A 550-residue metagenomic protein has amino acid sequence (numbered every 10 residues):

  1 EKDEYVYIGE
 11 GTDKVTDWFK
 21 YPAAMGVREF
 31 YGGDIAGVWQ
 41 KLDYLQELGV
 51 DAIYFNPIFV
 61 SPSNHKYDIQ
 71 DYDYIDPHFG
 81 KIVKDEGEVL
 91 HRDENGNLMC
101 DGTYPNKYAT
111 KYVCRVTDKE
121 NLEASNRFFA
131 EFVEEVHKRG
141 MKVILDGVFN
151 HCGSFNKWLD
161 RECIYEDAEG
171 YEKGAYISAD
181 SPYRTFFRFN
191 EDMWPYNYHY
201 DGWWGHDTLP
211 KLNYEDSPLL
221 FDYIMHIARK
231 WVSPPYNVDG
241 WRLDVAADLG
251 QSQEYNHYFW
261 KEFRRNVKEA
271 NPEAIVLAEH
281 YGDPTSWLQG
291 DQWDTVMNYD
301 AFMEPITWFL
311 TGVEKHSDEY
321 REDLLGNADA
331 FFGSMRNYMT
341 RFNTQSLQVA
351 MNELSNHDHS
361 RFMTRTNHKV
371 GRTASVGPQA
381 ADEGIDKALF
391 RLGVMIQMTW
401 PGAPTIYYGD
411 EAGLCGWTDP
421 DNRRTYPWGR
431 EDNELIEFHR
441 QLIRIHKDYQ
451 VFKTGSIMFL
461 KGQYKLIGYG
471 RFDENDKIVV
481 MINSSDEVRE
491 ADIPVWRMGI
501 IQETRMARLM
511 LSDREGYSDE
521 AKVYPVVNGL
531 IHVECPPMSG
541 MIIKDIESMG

Functional and structural regions predicted by a protein language model:
E1, F59, D76-F79, F149-H151 (+8 more regions): Short, flexible loop/turn elements at secondary-structure junctions
E1-K14, A24, Y31-D51, V60 (+3 more regions): Carbohydrate-interacting/catalytic domains
E1-W204, G250-G282: Acidic/aromatic-lined carbohydrate-recognition and catalytic surfaces of CAZymes acting on diverse glycans
D34-Y44, P218-P234, F390-V394: Short, acidic/polar
L45, F55, Y72, V136 (+8 more regions): Conserved, mostly hydrophobic/aromatic
A52, G140-I144, V238-R242, I275-L277 (+2 more regions): Structural preference for beta-strand elements that scaffold enzyme active sites
F155, W260, R264-R265, E273-D421 (+3 more regions): Conserved alpha/beta catalytic core and glycan-binding cleft of carbohydrate-active enzymes
W204, T208-P284: Active-site neighborhood of glycoside hydrolase catalytic domains
